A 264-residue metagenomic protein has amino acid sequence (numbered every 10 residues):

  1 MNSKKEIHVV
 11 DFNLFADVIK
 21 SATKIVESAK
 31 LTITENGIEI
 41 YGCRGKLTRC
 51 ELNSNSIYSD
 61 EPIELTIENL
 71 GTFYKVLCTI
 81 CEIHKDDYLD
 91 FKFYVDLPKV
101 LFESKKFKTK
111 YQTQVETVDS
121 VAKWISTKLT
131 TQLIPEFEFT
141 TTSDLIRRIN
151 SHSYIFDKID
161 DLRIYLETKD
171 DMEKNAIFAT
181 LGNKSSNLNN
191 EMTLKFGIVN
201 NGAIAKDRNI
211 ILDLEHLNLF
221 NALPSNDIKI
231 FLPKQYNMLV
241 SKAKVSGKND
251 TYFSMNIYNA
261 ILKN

Functional and structural regions predicted by a protein language model:
M1-T23, K30-F156, R163-N264: DNA polymerase sliding clamps and clamp-related checkpoint/processivity subunits
